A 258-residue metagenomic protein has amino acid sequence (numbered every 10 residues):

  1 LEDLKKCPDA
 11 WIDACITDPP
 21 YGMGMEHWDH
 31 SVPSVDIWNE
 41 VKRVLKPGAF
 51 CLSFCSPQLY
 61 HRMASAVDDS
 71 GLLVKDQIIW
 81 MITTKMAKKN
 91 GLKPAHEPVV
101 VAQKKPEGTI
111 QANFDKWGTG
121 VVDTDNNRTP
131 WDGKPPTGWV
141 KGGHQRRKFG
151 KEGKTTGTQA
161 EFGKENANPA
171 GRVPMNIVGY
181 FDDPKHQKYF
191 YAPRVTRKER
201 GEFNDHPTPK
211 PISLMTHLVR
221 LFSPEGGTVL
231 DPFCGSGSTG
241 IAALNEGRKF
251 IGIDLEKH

Functional and structural regions predicted by a protein language model:
L1-H258: Core catalytic lobe of class I
